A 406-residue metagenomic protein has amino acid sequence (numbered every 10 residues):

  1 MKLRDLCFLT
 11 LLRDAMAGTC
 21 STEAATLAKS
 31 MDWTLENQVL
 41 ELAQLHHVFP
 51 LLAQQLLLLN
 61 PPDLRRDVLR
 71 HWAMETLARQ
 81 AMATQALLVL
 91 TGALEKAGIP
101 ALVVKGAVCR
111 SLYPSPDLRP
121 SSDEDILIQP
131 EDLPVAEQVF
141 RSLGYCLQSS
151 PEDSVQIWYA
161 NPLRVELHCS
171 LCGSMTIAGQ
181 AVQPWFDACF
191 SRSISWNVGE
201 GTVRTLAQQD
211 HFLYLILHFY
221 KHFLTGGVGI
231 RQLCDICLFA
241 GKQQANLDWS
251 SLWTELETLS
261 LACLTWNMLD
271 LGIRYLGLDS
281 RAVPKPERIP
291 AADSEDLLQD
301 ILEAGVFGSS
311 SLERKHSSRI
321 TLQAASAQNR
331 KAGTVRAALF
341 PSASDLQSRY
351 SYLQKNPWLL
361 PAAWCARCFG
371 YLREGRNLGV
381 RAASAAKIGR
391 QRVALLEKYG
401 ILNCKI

Functional and structural regions predicted by a protein language model:
M1-S122, I128-I406: Conserved NTP-donor binding/palm subdomain of two-metal-ion nucleotidyltransferases/polymerases, i.e., the charged
